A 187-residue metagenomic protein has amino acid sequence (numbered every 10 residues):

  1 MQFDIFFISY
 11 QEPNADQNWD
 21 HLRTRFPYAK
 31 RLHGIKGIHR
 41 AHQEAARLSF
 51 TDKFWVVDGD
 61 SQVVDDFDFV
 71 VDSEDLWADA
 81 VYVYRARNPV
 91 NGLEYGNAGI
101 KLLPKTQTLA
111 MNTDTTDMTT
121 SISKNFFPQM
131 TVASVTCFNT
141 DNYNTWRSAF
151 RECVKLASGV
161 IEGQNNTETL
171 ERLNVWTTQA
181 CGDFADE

Functional and structural regions predicted by a protein language model:
M1-F50: N-terminal anchoring/stem segment of glycosyltransferases
F3, F54-V56, A80-Y84: Generic beta-sheet signal
I5-I8, V64-V70: Phosphate-binding glycine-rich loops and adjacent basic patches that engage nucleotide phosphates, nucleic-acid
Y10-N14, S61-V64, N88-N91, Q107-A110: Short acidic, S/G/P-rich loop/turn micro-motifs used as interaction or catalytic elements
D20-L22, F69-D72: Short, glycine/charged-enriched secondary-structure capping and boundary segments
H39-A41, V64, F126: Short secondary-structure boundary/hinge segments and terminal tails
D52-V64, D68: Short beta-strand-to-loop acidic/aromatic patch adjacent to the donor-nucleotide binding site
V71-E187: Catalytic-site signature of metal-activated, phosphate-bearing donor transferases, centered on the GT-A/GT-A-like
